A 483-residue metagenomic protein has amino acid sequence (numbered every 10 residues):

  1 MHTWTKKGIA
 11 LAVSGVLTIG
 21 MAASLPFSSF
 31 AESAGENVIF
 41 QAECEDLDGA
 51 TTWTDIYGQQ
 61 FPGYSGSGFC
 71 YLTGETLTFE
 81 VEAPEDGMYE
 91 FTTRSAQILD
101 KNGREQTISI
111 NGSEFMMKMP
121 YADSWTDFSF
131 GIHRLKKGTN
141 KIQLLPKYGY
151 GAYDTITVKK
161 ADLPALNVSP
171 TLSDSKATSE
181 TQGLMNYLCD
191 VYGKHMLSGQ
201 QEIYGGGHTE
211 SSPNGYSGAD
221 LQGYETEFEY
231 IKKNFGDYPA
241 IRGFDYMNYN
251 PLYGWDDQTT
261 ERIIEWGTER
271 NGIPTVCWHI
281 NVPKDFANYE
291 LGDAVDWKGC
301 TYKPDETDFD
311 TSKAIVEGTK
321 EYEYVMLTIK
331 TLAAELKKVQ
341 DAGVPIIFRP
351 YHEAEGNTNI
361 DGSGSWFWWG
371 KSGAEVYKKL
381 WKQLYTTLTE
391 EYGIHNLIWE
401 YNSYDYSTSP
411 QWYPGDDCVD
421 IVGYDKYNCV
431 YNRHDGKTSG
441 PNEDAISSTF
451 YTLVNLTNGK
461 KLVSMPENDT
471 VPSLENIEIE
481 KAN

Functional and structural regions predicted by a protein language model:
M21-G35: Sec-dependent signal peptide cleavage junction
E32-N186, V191-Y192: Extracytoplasmic
K159-F244, Y253, D257: N-terminal module-boundary/linker segments of secreted carbohydrate-active enzymes
Q200-E202, K461-N483: Substrate-binding cleft of secreted/luminal carbohydrate-active enzymes
Q222-I231, Q258-E261, A334, N402-P414 (+2 more regions): Alpha-helical scaffolding within the catalytic cores of extracellular/periplasmic polymer-degrading hydrolases
P251-Y253, T260-Q383, E390, I394: Substrate-binding cleft of extracellular glycoside hydrolase catalytic domains
R349-Y351, W381, Y385, T389-T408 (+1 more regions): Aromatic-lined carbohydrate-recognition surfaces of secreted/lumenal glycan-active proteins
S409-K437: Aromatic- and acid-rich polysaccharide-binding/catalytic face of secreted or lumenal carbohydrate-active enzymes
